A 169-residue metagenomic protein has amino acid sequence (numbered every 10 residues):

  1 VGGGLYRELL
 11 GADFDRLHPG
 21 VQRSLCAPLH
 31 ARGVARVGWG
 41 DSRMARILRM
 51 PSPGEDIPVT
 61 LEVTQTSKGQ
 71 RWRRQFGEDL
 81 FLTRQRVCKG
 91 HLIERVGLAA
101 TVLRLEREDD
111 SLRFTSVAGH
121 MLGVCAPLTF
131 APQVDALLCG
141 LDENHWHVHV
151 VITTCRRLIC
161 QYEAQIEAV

Functional and structural regions predicted by a protein language model:
V1-V151, Y162: Soluble ligand-binding/transfer domains with enclosed cavities or grooves
I152-R156: Exposed beta-sheet edge/beta-hairpin loop segments within beta-rich domains
L158-E167: Short, compact, well-ordered microdomains
